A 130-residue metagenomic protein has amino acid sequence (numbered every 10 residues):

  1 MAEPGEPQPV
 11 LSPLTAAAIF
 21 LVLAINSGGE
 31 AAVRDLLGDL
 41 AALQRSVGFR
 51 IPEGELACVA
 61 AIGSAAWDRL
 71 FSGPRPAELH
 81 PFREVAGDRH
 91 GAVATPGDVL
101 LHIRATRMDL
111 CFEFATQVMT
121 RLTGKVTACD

Functional and structural regions predicted by a protein language model:
M1-D130: Long, low-complexity, Ser/Thr/Gly/Pro-rich intrinsically disordered segments that act as flexible linkers and assembly
